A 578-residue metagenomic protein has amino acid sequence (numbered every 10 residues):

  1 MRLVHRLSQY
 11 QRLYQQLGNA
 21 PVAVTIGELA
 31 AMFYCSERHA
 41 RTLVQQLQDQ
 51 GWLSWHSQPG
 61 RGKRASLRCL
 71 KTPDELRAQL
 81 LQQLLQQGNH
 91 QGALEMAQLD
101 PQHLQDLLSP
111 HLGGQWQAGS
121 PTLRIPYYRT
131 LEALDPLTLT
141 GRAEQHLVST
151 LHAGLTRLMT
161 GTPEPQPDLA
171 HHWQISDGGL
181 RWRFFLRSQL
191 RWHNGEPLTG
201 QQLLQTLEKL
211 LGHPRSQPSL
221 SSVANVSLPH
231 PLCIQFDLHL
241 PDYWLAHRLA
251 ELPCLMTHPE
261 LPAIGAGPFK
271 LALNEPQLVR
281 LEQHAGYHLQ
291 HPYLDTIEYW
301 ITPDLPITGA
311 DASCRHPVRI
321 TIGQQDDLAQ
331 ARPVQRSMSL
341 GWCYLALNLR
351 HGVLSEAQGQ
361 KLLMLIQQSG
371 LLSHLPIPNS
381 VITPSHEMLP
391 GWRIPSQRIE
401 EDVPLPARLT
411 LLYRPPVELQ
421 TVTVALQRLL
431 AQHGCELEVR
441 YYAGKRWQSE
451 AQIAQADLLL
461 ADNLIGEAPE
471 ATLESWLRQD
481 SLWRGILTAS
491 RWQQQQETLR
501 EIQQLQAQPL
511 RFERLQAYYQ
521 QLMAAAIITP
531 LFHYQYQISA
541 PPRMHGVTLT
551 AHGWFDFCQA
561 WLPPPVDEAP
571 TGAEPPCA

Functional and structural regions predicted by a protein language model:
G18-V22, R41, T140-R142, H172-R215: Aromatic- and charge-enriched surface segment that lines or borders ligand/interaction sites
V22-G27, F33-H39, G51-S57, I399-D462: Ligand/substrate-recognition segments at binding pockets and active sites
Q58, K361-P395, T421-A425, A454-A578: Detector for C-terminal structural segments
P126-I175: N-terminal lobe/hinge region of extracytoplasmic solute-binding protein
T130-E144, E196, A246-E251, S539-C558: A structural "hinge/loop" feature
S216-P262, A266-E275: Surface-exposed binding/hinge segments that line and control ligand-binding clefts or catalytic entry sites
E282-A285, Q335-K361: A bilobed periplasmic-binding-protein/Venus flytrap-type ligand-binding module shared by bacterial periplasmic
G286-L328: Ligand-site clamp/hinge motif
